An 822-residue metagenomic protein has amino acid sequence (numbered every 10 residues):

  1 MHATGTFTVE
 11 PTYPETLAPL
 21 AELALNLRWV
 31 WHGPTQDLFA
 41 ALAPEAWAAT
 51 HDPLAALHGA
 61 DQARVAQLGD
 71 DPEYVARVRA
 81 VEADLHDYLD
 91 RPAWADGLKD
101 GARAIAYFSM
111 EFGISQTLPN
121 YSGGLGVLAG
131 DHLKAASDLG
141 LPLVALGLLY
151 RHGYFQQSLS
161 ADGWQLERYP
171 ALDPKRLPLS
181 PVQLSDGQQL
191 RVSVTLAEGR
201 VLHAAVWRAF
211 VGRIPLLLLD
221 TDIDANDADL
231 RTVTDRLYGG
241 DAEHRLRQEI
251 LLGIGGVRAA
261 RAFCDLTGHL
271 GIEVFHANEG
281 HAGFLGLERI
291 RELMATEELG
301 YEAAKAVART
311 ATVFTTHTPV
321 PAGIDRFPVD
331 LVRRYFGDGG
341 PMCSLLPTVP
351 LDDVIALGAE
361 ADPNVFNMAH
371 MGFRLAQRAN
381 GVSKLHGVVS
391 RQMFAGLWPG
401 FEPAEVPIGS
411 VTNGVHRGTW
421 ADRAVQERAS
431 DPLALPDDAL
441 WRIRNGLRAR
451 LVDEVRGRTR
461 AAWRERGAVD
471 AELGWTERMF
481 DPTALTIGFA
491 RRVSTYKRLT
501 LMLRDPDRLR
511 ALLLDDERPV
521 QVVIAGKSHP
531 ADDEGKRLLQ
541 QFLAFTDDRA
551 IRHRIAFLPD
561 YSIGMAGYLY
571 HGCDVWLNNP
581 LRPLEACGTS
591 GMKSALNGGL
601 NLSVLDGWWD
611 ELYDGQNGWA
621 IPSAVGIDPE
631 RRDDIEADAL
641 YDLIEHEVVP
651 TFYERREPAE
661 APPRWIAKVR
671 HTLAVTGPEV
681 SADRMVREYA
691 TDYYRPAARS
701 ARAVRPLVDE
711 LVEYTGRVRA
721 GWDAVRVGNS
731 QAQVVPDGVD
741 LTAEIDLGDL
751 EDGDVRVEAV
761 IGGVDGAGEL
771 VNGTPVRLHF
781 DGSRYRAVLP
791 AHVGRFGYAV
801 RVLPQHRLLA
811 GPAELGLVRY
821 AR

Functional and structural regions predicted by a protein language model:
M1-R822: Catalytic cores of carbohydrate-active enzymes across secretory and cytosolic contexts
